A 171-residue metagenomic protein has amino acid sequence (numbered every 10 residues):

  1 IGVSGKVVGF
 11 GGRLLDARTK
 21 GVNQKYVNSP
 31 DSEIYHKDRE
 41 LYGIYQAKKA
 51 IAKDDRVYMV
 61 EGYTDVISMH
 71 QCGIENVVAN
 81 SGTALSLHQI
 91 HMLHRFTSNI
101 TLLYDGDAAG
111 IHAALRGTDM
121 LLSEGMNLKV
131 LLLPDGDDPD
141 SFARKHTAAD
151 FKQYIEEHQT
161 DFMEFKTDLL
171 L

Functional and structural regions predicted by a protein language model:
I1-F96, I100, A114: Phosphate-handling DNA/RNA-contact segment within nucleic-acid enzymes
L41, L87-I90, H94, G110-T118 (+4 more regions): Amphipathic alpha-helical transducer elements in NTP-driven molecular machines
I51-D54, G106, H146: Short coil/turn helix-boundary motifs
T64, L85, Y104-A114, L132 (+1 more regions): Acidic, metal-coordinating catalytic cores used for nucleic-acid/nucleotide bond scission and strand-transfer chemistry
G73, F96, E124, H146-T147: Short, structured coil segments at secondary-structure junctions
F96-Y104, A148-Y154: Short, structured secondary-structure boundary patches
T118-L121, N127: Intrinsic N-terminal pre-sequences and regulatory tails
G125-L171: C-terminal or mid-to-C-terminal helical accessory/interaction module adjacent to the motor/catalytic core
